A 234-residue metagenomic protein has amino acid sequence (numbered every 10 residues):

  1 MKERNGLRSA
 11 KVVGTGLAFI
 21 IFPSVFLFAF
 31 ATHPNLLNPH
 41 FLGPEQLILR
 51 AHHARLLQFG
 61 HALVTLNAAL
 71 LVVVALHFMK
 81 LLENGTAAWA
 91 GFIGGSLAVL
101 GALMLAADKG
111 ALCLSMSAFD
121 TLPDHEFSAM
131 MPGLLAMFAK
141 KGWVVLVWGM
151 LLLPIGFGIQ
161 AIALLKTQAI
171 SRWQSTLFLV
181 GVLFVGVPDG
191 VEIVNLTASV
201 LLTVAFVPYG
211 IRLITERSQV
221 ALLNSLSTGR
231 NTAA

Functional and structural regions predicted by a protein language model:
K2-A234: Hydrophobic, aromatic-enriched alpha-helical segments typical of multi-pass transmembrane helices
